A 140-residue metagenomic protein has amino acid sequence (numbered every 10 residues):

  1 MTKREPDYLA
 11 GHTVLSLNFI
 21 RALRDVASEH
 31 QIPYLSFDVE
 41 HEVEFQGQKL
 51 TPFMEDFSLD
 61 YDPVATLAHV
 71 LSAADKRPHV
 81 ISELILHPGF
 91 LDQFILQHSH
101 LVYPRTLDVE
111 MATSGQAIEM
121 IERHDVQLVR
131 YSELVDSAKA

Functional and structural regions predicted by a protein language model:
M1-M54, S58, D75: Catalytic domains of cell-wall/extracellular-matrix polysaccharide-remodeling enzymes, centered on de-N-acetylation
L9, L84, I121: Conserved, mostly hydrophobic/aromatic
I20-R21, F45-G47, Y61-P63, D92-L101: Histidine/acidic-residue-rich catalytic or RNA/ligand-binding cores of hydrolases and nuclease-related proteins
I20-R24, A68-S72, A117-I118: Short amphipathic alpha-helical segments and helix-helix/interface helices
P33, V80-E83: Structural motif
Y61-H79: A short, acidic, amphipathic alpha-helical segment used as a generic capping/interface helix at domain edges
E83-L91: Short acidic/histidine-rich active-site segments
H98-A140: C-terminal domain-boundary segment and adjacent tail
